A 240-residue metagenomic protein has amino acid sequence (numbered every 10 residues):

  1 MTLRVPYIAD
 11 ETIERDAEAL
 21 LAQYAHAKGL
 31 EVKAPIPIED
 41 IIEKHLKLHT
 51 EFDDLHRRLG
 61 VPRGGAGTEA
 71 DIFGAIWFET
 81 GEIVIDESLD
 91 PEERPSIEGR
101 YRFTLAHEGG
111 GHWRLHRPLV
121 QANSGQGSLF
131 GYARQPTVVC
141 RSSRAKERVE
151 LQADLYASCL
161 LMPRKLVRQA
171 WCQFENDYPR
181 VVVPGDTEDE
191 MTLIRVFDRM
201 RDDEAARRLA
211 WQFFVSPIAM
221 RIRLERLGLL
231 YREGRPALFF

Functional and structural regions predicted by a protein language model:
M1-F240: Active-site hotspot residues in diverse enzymes, especially metal/ion-binding acidic/histidine motifs
